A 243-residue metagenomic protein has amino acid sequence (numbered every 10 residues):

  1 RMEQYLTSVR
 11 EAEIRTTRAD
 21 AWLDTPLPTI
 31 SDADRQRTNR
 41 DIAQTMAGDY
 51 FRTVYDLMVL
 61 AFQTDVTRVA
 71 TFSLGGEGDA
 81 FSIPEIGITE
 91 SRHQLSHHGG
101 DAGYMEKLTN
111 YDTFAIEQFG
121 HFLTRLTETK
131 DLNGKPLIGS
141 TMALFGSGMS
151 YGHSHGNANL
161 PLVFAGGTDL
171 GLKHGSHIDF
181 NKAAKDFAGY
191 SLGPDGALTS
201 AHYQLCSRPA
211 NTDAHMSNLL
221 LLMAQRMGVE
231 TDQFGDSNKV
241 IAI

Functional and structural regions predicted by a protein language model:
R1-I243: Ligand-binding pockets and gating/stacking loops
